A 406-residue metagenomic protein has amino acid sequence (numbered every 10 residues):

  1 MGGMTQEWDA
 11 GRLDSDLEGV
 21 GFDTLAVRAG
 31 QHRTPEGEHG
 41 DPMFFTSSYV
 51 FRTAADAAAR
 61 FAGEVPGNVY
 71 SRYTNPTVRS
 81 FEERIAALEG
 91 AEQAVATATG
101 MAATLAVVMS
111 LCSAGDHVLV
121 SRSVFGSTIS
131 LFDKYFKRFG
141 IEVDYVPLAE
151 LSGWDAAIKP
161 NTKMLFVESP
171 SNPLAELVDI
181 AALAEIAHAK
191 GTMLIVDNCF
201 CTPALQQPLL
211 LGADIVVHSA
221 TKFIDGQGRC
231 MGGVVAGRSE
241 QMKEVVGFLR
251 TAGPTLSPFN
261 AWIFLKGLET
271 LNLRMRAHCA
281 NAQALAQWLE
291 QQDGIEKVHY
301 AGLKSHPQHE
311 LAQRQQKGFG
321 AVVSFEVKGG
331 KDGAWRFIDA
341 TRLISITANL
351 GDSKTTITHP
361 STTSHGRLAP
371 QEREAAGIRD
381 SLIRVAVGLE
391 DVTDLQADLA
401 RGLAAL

Functional and structural regions predicted by a protein language model:
M1-G11, D133-K134, E142-D144, P160-K163 (+2 more regions): PLP-dependent enzyme catalytic core of the Aspartate aminotransferase-like
G2-G19, A26-P35, Q93-G294, H299: Conserved PLP-enzyme active-site core in the AAT-like
G2-N75, E83: N-terminal "arm"/small-domain region of PLP-dependent enzymes with the aminotransferase-like
Q31, F45-F51, F200, K222 (+6 more regions): Glycine-rich beta-alpha junction loops
T34, V50-A54, M242-K243, G330-G333 (+2 more regions): Short, acidic Gly/Pro/Ser/Thr-rich loop/turn segments
T53-A102, S127-K134: Conserved N-terminal alpha-helix of the aminotransferase class I/II PLP-enzyme fold
L88, L289-D293, T341: Acidic-histidine catalytic/liganding microenvironments
K297-I383, V387: Conserved C-terminal alpha-helix-loop-beta "cap" of PLP-dependent enzymes that closes/shapes the active-site mouth
